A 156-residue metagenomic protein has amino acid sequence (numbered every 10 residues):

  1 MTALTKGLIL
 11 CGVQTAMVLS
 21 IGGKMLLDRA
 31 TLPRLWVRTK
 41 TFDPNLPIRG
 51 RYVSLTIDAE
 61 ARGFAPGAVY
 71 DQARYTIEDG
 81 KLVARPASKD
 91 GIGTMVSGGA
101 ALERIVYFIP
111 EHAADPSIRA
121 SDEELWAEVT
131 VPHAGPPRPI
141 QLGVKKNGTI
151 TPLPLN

Functional and structural regions predicted by a protein language model:
M1-A3: N-terminal hydrophobic targeting signals that begin at the initiator methionine
T5-K24: Hydrophobic membrane-insertion alpha-helices, especially the h-region of bacterial N-terminal signal peptides
V18-T39: Aromatic-capped interface at the extracytoplasmic side of an N-terminal signal-anchor transmembrane helix
L32-R34, Y52-S54, Y70, D122-W126: Extracytoplasmic
R34-W36, D43-P44, R49, D71 (+3 more regions): Surface-exposed, polar/charged interaction patches used for macromolecular assembly or partner binding
R38-Y70: Short extracytoplasmic
E60-S97: Structured domain cores in non-transmembrane regions
L82-S88, G93-N156: Extracytoplasmic/periplasmic terminal helices and flexible tails
